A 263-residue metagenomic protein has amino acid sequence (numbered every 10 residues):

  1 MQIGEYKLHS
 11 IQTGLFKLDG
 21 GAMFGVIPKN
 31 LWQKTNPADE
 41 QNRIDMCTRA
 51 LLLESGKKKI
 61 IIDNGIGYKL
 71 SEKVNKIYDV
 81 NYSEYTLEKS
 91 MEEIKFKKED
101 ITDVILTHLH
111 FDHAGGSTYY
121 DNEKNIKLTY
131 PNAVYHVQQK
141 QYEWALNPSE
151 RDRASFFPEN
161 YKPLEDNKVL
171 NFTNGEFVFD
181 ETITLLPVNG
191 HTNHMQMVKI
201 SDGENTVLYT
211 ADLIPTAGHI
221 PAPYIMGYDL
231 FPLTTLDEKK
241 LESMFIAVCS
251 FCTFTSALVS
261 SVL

Functional and structural regions predicted by a protein language model:
Q2-K7, G14-E93, M197-A211: Conserved beta-strand hairpin/beta-sheet module of binuclear metal-dependent hydrolase folds, prominently
H9-I11, I105, H136, N171-T173 (+4 more regions): Hydrophobic/aromatic beta-strand patches that form the interior of the parallel beta-sheet core in alpha/beta enzyme
T13-G14, N64-G67, L109, K140-Q141 (+2 more regions): Active-site metal-binding loops of divalent metal-dependent hydrolases
N36-Q41, N122-K124, L185: Short, P/G- and charge-enriched loop/turn segments at secondary-structure junctions
Y68, W144, P148-R153, E159-P163 (+3 more regions): Metallo-beta-lactamase
Y82-F96, D100, K127-P187, T234-L241 (+1 more regions): Metallo-beta-lactamase
I101-D112: Metallo-beta-lactamase
A114-N125: Metal-dependent catalytic neighborhoods of phosphoester/phosphodiester hydrolases
